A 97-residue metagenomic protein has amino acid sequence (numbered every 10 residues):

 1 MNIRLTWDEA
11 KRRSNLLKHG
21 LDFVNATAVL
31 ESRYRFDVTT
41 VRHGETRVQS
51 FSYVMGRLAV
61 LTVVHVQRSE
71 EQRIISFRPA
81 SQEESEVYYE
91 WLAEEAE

Functional and structural regions predicted by a protein language model:
M1-E97: Ribonuclease/tRNase effector modules and their secretory precursors
